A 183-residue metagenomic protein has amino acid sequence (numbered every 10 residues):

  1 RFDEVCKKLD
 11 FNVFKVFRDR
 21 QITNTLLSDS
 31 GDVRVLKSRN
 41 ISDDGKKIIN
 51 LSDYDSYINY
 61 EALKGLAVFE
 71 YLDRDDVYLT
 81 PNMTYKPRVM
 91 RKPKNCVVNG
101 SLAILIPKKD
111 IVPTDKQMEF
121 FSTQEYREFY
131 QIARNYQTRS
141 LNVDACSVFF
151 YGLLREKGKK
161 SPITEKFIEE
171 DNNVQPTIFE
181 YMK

Functional and structural regions predicted by a protein language model:
F2-K183: Polybasic, glycine- and aromatic-enriched phosphate-binding surface used to engage nucleic acids
